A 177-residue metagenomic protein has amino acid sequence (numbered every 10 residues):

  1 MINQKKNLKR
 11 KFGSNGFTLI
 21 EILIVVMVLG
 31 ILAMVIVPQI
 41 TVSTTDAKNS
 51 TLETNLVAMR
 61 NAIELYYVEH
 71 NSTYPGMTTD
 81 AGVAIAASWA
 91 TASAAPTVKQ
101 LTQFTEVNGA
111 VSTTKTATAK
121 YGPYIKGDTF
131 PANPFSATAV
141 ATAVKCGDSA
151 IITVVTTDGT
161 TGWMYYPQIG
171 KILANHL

Functional and structural regions predicted by a protein language model:
M1-F17: N-terminal leader/signal peptides at the extreme start of proteins
N15-V26: N-terminal signal-anchor/signal peptide hydrophobic helix marking the start of the first transmembrane segment
V26, E53, R60: Conserved catalytic core of two-component sensor histidine kinases
L29-A47, Y67: C-terminal juxtamembrane segment of a hydrophobic transmembrane alpha-helix
T45-L56, T73: Membrane-proximal amphipathic alpha-helices that sit immediately adjacent to an N-terminal transmembrane/signal-anchor
I63-Y121: Short, glycine/small-hydrophobic-rich surface segments
D128-A132, S136-L177: Short, surface-exposed interaction loops/tails
